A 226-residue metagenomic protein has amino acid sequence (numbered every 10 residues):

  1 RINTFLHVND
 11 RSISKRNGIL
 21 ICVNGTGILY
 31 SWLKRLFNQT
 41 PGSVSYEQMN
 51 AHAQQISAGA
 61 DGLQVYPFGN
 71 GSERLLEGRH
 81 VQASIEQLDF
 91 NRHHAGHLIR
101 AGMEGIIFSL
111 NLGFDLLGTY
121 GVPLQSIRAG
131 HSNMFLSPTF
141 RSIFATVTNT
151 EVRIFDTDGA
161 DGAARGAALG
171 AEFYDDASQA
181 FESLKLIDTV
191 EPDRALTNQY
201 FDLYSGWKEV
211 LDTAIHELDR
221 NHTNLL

Functional and structural regions predicted by a protein language model:
R1-L226: Glycine/Thr-rich phosphate-binding loops that ligate phosphate moieties of nucleotide and other phosphorylated ligands
